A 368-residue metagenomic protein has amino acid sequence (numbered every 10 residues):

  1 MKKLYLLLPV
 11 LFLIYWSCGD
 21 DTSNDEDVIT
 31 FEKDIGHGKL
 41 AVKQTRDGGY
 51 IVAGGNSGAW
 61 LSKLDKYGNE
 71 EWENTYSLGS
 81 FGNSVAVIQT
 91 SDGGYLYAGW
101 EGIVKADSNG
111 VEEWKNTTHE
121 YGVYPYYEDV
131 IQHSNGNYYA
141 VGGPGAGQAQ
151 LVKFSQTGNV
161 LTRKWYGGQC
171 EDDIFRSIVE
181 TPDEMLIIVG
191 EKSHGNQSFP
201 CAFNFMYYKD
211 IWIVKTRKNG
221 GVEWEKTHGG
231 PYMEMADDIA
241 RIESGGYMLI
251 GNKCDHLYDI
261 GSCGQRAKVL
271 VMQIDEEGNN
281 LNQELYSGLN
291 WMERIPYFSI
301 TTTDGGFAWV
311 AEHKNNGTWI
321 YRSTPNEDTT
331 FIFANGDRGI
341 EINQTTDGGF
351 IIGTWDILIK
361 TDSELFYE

Functional and structural regions predicted by a protein language model:
M1-L4: Positively charged n-region of N-terminal signal peptides that target proteins for export
L6-L8: Sec-dependent N-terminal signal peptides
V10-L11, S77: Short, linear, compositionally biased motifs with a strong N-terminal bias
I14-S17: C-terminal motif of bacterial Sec signal peptides marking the signal peptidase cleavage site
G19-E368: A sequence-level/structural motif corresponding to short, flexible coil/turn segments enriched in small polar residues
